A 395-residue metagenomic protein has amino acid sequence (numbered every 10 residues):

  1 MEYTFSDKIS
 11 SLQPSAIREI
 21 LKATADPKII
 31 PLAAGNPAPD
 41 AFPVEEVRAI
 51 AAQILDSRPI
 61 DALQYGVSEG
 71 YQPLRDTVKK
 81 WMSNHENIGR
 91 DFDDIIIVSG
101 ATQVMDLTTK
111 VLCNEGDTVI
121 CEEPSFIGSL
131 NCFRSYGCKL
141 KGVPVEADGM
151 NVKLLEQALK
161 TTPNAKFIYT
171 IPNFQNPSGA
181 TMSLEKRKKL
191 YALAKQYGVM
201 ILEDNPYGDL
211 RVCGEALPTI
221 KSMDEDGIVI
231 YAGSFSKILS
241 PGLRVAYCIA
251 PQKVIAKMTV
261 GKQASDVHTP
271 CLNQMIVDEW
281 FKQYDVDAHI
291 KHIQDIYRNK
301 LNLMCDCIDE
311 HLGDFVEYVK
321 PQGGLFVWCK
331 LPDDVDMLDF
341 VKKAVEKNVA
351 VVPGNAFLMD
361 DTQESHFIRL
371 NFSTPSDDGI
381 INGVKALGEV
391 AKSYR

Functional and structural regions predicted by a protein language model:
M1, E346-K347, D361-R395: PLP-dependent enzyme catalytic core of the Aspartate aminotransferase-like
K8-G100, L107, K282-Q283, A288 (+2 more regions): N-terminal small-domain helix-loop-helix segment of the aminotransferase-like
P27, Y136, Q196-Y197, G227 (+2 more regions): Helix C-cap/helix->beta junction micro-motif
D61-Y197, L202, G208-D226, Y297 (+1 more regions): Conserved core of the PLP fold type I
E225-D295: Conserved core segment of the aminotransferase class I/II
V254-I255, C329-R369, N382: Conserved C-terminal alpha-helix-loop-beta "cap" of PLP-dependent enzymes that closes/shapes the active-site mouth
D278, D295-C305, E317-K330, K343: Conserved glycine-rich beta-strand-loop-beta hairpin in the small C-terminal domain of fold type I
